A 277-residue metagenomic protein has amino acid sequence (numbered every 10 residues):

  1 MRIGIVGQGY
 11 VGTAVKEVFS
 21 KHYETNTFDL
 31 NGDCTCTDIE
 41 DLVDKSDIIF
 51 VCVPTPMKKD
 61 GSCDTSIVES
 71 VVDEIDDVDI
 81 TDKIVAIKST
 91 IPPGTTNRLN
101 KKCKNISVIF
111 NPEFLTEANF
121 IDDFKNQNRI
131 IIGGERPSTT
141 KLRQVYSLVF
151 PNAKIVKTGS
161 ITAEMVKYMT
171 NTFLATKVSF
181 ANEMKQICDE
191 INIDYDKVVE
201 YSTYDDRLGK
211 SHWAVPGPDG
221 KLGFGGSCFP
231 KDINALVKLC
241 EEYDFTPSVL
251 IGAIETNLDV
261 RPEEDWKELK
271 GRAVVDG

Functional and structural regions predicted by a protein language model:
M1-G277: Structural/interface elements that position substrates and couple domains in central-metabolism enzymes
